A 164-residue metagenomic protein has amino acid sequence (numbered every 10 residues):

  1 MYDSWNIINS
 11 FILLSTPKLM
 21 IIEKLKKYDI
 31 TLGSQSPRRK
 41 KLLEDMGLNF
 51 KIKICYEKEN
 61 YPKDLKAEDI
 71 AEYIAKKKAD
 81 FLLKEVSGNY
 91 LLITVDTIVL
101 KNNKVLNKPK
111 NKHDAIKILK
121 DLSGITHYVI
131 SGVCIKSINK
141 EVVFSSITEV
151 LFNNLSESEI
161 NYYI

Functional and structural regions predicted by a protein language model:
S10-L19: Short, Lys/Arg-enriched N-terminal segments with co-localized hydrophobic residues within the first ~10-30 amino acids
I21-K24, Y28-T31, E44, A67-I164: Anionic-ligand binding patches
I30-I52: N-terminal G-site helix/loop of the GST-like fold
Q35, C55, I138: Cofactor-binding loop segments of dinucleotide-utilizing enzymes, especially the Rossmann-like FAD- and NAD(P)+-binding
K51-E59: A short beta-strand-loop structural module common to alpha/beta enzyme folds
K63-D64: Catalytic strand-loop-helix junctions within cyclic-nucleotide turnover domains
